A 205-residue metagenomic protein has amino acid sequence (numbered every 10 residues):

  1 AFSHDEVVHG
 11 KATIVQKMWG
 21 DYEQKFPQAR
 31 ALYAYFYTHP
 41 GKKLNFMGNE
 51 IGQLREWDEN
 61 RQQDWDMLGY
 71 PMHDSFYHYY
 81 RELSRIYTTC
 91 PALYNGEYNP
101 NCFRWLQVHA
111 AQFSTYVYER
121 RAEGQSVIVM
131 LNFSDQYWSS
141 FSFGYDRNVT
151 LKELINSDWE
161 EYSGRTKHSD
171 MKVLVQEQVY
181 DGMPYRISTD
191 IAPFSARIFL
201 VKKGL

Functional and structural regions predicted by a protein language model:
A1-Q16, H39: Aromatic-lined glycan-binding groove of carbohydrate-active enzymes
A12-Y33: Aromatic-anchored helix/helix-loop segment that forms the rim or "lid" of small-molecule/cofactor binding pockets
Y22-F26, Y37-N45, N49-L205: Carbohydrate-interacting/catalytic domains
